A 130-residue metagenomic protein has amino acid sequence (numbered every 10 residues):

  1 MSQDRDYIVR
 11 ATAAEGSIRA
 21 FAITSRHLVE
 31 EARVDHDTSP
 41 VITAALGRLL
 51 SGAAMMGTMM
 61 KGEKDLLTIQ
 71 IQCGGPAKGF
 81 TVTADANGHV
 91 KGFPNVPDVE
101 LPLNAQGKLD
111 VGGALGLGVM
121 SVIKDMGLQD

Functional and structural regions predicted by a protein language model:
Q3-D125: N-terminal functional module of multi-domain proteins
